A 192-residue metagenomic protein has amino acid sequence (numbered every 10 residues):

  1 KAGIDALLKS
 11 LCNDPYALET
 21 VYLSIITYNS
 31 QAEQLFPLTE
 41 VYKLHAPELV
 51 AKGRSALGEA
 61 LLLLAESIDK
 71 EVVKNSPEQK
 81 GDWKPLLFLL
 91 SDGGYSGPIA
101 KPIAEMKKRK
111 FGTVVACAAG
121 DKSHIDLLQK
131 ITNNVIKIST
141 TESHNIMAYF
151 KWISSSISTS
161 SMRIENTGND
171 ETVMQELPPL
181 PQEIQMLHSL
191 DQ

Functional and structural regions predicted by a protein language model:
K1-L35, L86-L90, A119: Von Willebrand factor
G3, L7, A60, P102-E105 (+2 more regions): Alpha-helical scaffold elements adjacent to nucleotide-binding pockets in ATP/GTP-utilizing enzyme cores
I4-C12, L63-V73, I103: Short, well-ordered amphipathic alpha-helices
I25, L64, K80-S96: DG-centered beta-turn motif at the end of beta-strands
E33, K43-W83, T113-L127, I138-W152: Von Willebrand factor
G93-I131: VWA/integrin I-like adhesion module and closely mimicked acidic/polar interface patches used
T132-I184: C-terminal helix of von Willebrand factor
E183-Q192: Short acidic DE-rich linear segments
